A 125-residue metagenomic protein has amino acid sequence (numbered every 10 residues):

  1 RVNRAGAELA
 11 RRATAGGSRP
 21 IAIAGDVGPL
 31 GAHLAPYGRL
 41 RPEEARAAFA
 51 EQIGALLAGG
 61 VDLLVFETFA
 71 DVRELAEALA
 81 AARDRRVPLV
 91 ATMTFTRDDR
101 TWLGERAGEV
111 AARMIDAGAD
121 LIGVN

Functional and structural regions predicted by a protein language model:
R1-N125: Domain-level signal for soluble alpha/beta catalytic cores
